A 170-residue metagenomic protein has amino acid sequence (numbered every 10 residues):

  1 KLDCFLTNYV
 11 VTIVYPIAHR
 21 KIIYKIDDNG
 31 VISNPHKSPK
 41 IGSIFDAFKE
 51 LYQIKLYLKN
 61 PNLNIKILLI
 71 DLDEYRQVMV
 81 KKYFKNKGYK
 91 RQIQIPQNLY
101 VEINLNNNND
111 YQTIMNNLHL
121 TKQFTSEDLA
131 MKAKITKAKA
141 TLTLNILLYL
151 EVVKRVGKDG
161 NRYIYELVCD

Functional and structural regions predicted by a protein language model:
K1-Y57: DNA-contacting interfaces and partner/effector-binding or oligomerization modules in DNA-centric proteins
T12, I17, D128-A130, T143: Charged, terminal alpha-helix-loop-beta segments that serve as non-catalytic nucleic-acid engagement and/or assembly
P35-L105: Long, low-complexity, charged/polar intrinsically disordered regions in eukaryotic proteins
N106-K122: Short helix->loop/beta-hairpin flanking segments within DNA-binding domains
L120-A133: Short acidic, hydrophobic short linear motifs in intrinsically disordered regions
I135-L148: Short amphipathic alpha-helical interaction segments
L148-K158: A short, conserved structural fragment
K158-D170: Short, cationic-aromatic polyanion-contact patches
